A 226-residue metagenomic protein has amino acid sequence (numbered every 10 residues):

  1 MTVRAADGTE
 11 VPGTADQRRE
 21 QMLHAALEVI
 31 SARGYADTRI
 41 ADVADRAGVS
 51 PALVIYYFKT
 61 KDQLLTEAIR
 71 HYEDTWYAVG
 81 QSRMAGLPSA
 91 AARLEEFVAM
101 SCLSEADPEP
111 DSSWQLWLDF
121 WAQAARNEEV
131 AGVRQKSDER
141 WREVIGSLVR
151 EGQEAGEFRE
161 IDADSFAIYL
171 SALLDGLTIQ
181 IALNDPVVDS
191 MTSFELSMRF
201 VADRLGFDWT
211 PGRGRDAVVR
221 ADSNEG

Functional and structural regions predicted by a protein language model:
M1-Q17, W209-G226: N-terminal intrinsically disordered/low-complexity leader segments
Q21, A25-E67: Helix-turn-helix
A32-A36, G86-L87, A155: Short coil/turn segments at alpha/beta junctions that flank glycine-rich nucleotide-binding fingerprints
K59-Q63, D74, A85-S89, A125 (+2 more regions): Residues in soluble alpha-helical coiled-coils and helical-bundle/repeat scaffolds
E67, Q81-W114, F166-L170, F194 (+1 more regions): Hydrophobic alpha-helical connector segments
R70-W76: Short, basic, alpha-helical segments at the C-terminal edge of helix-turn-helix-like DNA-binding modules
A99-S147: Short secondary-structure transition hinges
E129-Q135, E139, Q153-R220: Hydrophobic/aromatic-rich alpha-helical bundle segments in the mid-to-C-terminal region
